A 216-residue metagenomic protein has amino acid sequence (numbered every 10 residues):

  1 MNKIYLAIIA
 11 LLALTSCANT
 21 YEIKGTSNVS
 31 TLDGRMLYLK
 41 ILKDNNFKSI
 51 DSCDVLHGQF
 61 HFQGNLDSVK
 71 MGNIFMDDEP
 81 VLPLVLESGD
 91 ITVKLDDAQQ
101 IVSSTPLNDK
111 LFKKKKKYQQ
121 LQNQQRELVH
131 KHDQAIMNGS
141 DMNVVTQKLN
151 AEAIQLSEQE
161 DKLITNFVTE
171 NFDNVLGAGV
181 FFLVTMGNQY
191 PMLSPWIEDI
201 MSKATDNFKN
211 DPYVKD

Functional and structural regions predicted by a protein language model:
I4-L14: Sec-dependent N-terminal signal peptides
L11, Q63, D161, T165 (+2 more regions): Intrinsically disordered, low-complexity regions
A13-S16, F208: Hydrophobic alpha-helical membrane-interaction elements
C17-T165: A non-transmembrane, solvent-exposed segment enriched in polar/low-complexity residues
T169-F172, L176-D216: Charged, long alpha-helical assembly modules
